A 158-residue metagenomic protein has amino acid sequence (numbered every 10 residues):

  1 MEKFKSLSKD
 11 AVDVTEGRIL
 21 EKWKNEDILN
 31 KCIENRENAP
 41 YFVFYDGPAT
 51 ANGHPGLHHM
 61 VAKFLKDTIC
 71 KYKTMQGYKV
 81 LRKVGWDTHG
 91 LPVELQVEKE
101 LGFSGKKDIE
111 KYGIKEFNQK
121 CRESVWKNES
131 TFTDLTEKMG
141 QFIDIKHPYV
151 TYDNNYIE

Functional and structural regions predicted by a protein language model:
M1-E158: N-terminal, positively charged nucleic-acid-binding surface of large information/translation enzymes
